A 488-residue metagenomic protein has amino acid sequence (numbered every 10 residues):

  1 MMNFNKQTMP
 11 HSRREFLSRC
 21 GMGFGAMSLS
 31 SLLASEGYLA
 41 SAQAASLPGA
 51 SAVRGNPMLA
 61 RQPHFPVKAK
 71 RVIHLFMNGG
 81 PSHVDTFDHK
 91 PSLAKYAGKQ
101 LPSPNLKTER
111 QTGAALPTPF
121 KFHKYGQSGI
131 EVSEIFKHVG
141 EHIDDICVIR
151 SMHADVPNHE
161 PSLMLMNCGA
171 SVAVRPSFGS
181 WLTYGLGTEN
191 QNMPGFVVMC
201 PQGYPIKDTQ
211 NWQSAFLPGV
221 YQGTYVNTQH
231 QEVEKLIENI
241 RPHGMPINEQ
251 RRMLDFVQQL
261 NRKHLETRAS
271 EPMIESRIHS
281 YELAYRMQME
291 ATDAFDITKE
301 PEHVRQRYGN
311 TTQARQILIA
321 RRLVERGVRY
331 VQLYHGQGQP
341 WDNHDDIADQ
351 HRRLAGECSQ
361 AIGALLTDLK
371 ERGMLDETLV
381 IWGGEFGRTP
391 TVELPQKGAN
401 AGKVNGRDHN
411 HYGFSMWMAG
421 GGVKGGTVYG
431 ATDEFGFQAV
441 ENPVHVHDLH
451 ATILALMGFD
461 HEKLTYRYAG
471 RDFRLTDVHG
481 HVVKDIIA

Functional and structural regions predicted by a protein language model:
M1-A488: Ligand-binding pockets and gating/stacking loops
